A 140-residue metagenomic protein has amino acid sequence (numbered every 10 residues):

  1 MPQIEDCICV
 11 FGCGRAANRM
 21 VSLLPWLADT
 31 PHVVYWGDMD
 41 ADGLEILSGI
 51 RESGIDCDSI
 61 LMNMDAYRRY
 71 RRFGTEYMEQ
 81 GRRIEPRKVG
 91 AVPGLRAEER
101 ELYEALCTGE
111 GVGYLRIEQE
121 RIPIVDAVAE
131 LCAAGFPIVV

Functional and structural regions predicted by a protein language model:
P2-P31, D56-R69: Acidic, glycine-rich catalytic loops of TOPRIM or P-loop NTPase phosphate-binding modules used across DNA replication
A17, D40, I46: Short, flexible micro-motifs
H32-D40: Acidic beta-strand-to-loop metal/phosphate-binding motif
G43-V140: Gly/Ser/Thr/Ala-enriched C-terminal appendages of enzymes
